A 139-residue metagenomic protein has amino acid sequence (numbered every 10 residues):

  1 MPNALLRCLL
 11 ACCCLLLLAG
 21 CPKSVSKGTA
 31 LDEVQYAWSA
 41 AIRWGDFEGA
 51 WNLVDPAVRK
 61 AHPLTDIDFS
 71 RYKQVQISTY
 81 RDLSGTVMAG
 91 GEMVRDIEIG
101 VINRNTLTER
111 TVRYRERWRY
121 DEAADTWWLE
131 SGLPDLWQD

Functional and structural regions predicted by a protein language model:
M1-L9: Bacterial N-terminal signal peptides that target proteins for export
L17-G20: C-terminal motif of bacterial Sec signal peptides marking the signal peptidase cleavage site
P22-S24: Bacterial signal peptide processing site
K27-R43: Short, aromatic-enriched amphipathic alpha-helices that serve as compact interaction elements
D32-E33, F47-V94, L107: Short solvent-exposed beta->alpha transition segments
S39-R43, F47, N52-R59, G100-V101 (+1 more regions): Sec-exported extracytoplasmic/periplasmic mature domains
M88-D139: Exposed beta-sheet edge and beta->alpha loop/turn motif
